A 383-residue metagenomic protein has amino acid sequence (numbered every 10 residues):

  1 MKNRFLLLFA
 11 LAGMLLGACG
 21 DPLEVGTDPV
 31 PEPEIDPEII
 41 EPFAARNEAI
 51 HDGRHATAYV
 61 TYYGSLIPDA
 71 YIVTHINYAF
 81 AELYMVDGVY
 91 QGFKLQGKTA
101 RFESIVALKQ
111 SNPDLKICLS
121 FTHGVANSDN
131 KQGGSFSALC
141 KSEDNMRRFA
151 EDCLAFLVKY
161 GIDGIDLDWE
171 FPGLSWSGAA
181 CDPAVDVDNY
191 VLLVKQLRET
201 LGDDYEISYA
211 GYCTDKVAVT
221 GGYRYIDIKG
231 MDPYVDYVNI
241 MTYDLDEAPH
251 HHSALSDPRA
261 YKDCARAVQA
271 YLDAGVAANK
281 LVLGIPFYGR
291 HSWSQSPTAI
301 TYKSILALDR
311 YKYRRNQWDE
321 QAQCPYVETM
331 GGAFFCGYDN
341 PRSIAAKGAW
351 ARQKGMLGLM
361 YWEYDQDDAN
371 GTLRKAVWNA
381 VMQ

Functional and structural regions predicted by a protein language model:
K2-F9: Sec-dependent signal peptide recognition, specifically the positively charged N-region followed immediately by
L15-A18: C-terminal motif of bacterial Sec signal peptides marking the signal peptidase cleavage site
G20-L23: Bacterial signal peptide processing site
E32-L157, S256-Y261: Glycan-recognition patch characteristic of GH18 chitinases/ENGases and related GlcNAc/peptidoglycan-binding proteins
E41-F43, N127-G134, N279-W350, N370 (+1 more regions): Glycan-binding loop/region signatures in secreted carbohydrate-active enzymes
R46-H51, F102-C118, T122-V125, V191-I207 (+3 more regions): Surface-exposed amphipathic alpha-helices with a cationic face
T57, V86-A100, P172-K312: Substrate-binding surface in catalytic domains of secreted glycosidases
I76, L119, L167, L197 (+4 more regions): Conserved, mostly hydrophobic/aromatic
